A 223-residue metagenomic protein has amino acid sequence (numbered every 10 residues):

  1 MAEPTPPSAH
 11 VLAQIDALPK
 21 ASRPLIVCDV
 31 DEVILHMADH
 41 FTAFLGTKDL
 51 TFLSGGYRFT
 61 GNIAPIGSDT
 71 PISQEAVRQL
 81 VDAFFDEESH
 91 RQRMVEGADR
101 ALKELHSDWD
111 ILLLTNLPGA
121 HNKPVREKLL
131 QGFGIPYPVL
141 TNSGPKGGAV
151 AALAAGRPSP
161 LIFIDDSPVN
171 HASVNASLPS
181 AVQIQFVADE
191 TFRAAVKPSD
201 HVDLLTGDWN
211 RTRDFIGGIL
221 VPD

Functional and structural regions predicted by a protein language model:
A2-A76: Active-site neighborhood of HAD-like aspartate-dependent phosphohydrolases
K20-A21, S107-W109, A154-P160: Glycine-rich phosphate-binding loop signature in dinucleotide/nucleotide-binding domains
D29, L114-N116, I164: Short hydrophobic segments within beta-strands
I72-Q74, F85-L113, H121-P124: Short, acidic loop-to-helix structural element flanking the phosphoryl-transfer center in phosphate-processing enzymes
L117-L161, V169-N175: Substrate-recognition "cap/lid" segment bordering the active-site pocket of phosphatases
P138-G144, H201-R211: Short acidic-hydrophobic, aromatic-tinged amphipathic segments that line or gate anion-handling sites
G148-A151, F192-D200, F215-G217: Short, charged, surface-exposed secondary-structure boundary motifs
F163-L204: Acidic, Mg2+-coordinating phosphoryl-transfer loop and its flanking beta/alpha structural elements, shared across
